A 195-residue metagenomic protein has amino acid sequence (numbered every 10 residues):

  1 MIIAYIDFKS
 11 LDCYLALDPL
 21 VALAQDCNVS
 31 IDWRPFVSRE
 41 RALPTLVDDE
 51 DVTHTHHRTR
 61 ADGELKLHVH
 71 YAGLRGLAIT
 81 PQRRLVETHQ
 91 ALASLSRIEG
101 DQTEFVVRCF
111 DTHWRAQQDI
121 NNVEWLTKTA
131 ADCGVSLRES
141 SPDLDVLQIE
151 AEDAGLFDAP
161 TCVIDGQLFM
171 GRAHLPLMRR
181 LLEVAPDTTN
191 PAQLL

Functional and structural regions predicted by a protein language model:
I3, D7-K9, C13-V29, G100 (+2 more regions): C-terminal cap of thioredoxin/glutaredoxin-like
Y14-T112, A192-L195: Structural alpha/beta surface segment adjacent to cysteine/selenocysteine redox centers across thiol/disulfide enzymes
